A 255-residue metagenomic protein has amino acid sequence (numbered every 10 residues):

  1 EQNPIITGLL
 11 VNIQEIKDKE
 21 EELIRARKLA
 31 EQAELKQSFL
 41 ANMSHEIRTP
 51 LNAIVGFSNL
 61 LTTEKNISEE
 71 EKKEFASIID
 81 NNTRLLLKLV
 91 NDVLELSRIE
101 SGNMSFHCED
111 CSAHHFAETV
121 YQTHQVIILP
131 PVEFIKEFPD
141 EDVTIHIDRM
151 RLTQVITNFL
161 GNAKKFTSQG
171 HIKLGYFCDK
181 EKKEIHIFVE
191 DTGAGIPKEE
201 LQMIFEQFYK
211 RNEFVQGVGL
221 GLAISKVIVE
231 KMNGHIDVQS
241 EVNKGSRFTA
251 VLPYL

Functional and structural regions predicted by a protein language model:
Q2-I13: PAS-family sensory domains
E22-T63: Primarily the dimerization/phosphotransfer
I54, I196-F208: Short conserved segment of the HATPase_c
N81-L86: Short alpha-helical segment of the dimerization/phosphotransfer core of two-component systems
S97-C108: Helix-loop junction within the histidine kinase core
H107-S112, L129-V143: Conserved catalytic submotifs in the C-terminal HATPase_c
